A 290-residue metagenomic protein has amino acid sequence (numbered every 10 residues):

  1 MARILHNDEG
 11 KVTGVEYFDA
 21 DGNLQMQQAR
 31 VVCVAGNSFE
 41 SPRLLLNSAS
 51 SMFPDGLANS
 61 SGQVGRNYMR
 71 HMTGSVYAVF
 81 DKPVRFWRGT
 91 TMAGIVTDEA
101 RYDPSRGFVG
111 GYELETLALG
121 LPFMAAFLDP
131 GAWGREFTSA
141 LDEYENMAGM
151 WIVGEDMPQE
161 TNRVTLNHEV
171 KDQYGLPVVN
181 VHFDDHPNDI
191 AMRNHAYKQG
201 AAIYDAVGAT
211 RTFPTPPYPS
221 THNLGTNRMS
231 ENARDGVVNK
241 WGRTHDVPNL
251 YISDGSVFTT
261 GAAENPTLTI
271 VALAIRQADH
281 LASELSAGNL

Functional and structural regions predicted by a protein language model:
A2-D8, N146-D156, T161, L176-G261 (+1 more regions): A glycine-rich dinucleotide-binding beta-alpha-beta segment and adjacent secondary-structure elements that constitute
A2-I4, V15-R88, D254, L273 (+1 more regions): Glycine-rich loop(s) and the adjacent beta-strand/alpha-helix scaffold that form part
G10, V31, L141: Aromatic-residue-lined binding/catalytic grooves and analogous aromatic/hydrophobic interfacial grooves in multimeric
S61-V179, P187-I190, D235, H245 (+1 more regions): FAD cofactor-binding and catalytic pocket of flavoenzymes
P214-P216, A287-L290: Short, flexible loop/turn segments with low-complexity composition
T260-L281: A conserved FAD-binding loop/helix module that cradles the flavin
